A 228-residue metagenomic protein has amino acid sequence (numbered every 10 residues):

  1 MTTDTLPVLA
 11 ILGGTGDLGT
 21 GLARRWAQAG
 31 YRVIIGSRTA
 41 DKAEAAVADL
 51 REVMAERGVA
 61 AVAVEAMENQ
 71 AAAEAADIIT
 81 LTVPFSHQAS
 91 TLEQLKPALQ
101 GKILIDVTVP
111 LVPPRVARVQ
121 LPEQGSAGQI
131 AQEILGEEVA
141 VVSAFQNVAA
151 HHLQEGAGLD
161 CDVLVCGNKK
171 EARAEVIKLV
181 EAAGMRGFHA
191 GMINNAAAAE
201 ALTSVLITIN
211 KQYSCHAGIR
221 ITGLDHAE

Functional and structural regions predicted by a protein language model:
T2-E52: NAD(P)+-binding Rossmann beta1-loop-alpha1 motif at the extreme N-terminus of oxidoreductases
T5-V8, G101, D160: Phosphate-coordination loops involved in phosphoryl transfer and adenosine-cofactor binding
I11-L12, L81, V165: Hydrophobic Val/Ile/Leu positions in short beta-strands of Rossmann-like dinucleotide-binding domains
R57-I103, P110-R115: Rossmann-like NAD(P)-binding element
A66, A140-A144, F188-A190: General beta-strand structural signal in soluble alpha/beta enzymes
T108-E155: Rossmann-fold NAD(P)-binding glycine/threonine-rich loop
D162-E228: Active-site-lining helix/loop region of Rossmann-like oxidoreductase modules
